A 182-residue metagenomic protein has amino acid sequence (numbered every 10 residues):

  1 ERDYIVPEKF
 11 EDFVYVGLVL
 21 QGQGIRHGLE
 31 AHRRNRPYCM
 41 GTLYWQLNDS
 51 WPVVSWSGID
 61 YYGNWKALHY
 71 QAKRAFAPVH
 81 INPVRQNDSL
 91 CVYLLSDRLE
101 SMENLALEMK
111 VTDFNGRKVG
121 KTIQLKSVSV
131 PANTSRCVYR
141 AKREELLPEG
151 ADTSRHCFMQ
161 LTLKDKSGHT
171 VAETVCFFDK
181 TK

Functional and structural regions predicted by a protein language model:
E1-E103: Substrate-binding clefts and catalytic carboxylate motifs of secreted carbohydrate-active enzymes
L43-N48, L94-S96, M109-D113, I123 (+1 more regions): Active-site proximal loops enriched in glycine and acidic residues that flank catalytic Cys/His/Asp and coordinate
L90-S96, V138-R140, M159-L163: Buried hydrophobic-core signal for structured, non-transmembrane domains
L99, G116-R117, G168: Residue-level signal for glycine
E103-L107, C157: Short beta-strand/loop motifs in extracellular/secreted proteins, especially within beta-sandwich accessory domains
L105, K121-T122, T170-T174: Extracellular and select intracellular beta-sandwich modules with Ser/Thr-enriched, small-residue motifs on
L107, N115-T153: Intrinsically disordered, low-complexity Pro/Gly/Ser/Thr-rich segments with frequent PxxP/GP/PP motifs and embedded
R143-K182: Terminal connector regions
